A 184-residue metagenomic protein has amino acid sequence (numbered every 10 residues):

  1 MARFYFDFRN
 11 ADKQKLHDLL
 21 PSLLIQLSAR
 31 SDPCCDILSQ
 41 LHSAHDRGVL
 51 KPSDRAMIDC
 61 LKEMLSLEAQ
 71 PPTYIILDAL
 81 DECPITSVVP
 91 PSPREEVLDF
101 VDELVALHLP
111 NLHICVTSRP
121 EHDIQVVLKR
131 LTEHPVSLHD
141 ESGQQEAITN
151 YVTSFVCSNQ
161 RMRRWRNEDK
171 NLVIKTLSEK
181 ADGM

Functional and structural regions predicted by a protein language model:
M1-M184: Conserved NB-ARC/NACHT P-loop NTPase core of NLR-like innate immune receptors
